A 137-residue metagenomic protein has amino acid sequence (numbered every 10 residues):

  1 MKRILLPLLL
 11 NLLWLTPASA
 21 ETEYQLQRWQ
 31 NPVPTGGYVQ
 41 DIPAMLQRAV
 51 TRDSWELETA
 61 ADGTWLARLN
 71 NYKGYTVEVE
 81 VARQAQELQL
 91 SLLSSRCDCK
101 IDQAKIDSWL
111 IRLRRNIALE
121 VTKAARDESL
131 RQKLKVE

Functional and structural regions predicted by a protein language model:
M1-I4: Positively charged n-region of N-terminal signal peptides that target proteins for export
L6-P7, P32: General helical structural elements
P7-W14: Bacterial N-terminal signal peptides
S19-E137: Ser/Thr-rich, low-complexity intrinsically disordered terminal regions
